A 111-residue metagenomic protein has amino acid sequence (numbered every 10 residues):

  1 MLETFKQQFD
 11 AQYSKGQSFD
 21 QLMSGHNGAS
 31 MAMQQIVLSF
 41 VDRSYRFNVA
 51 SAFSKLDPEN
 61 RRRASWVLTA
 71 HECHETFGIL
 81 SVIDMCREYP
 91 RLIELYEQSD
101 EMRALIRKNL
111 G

Functional and structural regions predicted by a protein language model:
M1-L38: Short terminal alpha-helical segments
Q12-Y13, A29, R43, E75-G78 (+1 more regions): N-terminal leader regions that mediate targeting or early regulatory function
K15, N48, D84-E88: Poly-acidic low-complexity segments
K15, Q21, L56-E59, G111: Non-catalytic all-alpha helical scaffold/repeat segments
M23-T69: Amphipathic alpha-helical interaction modules
R62-D84: Short, intrinsically disordered, low-complexity segments enriched in Ser/Thr and Pro
G78-G111: Low-complexity intrinsically disordered segments
